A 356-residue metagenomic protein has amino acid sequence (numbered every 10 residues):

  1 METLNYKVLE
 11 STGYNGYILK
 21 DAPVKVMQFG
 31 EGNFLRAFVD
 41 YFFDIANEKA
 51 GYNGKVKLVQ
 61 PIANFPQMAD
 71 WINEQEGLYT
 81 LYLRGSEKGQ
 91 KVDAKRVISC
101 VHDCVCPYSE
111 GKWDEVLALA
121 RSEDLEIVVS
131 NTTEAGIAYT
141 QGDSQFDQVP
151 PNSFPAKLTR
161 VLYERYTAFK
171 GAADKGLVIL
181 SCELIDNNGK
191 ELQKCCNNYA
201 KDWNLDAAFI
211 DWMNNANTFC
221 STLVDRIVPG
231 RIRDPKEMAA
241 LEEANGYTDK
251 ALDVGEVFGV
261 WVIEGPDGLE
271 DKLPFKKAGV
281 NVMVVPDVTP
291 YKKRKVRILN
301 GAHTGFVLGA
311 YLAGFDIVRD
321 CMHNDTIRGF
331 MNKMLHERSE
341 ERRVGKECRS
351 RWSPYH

Functional and structural regions predicted by a protein language model:
M1-R349: Substrate/ligand-engaging "lid" and interaction regions
